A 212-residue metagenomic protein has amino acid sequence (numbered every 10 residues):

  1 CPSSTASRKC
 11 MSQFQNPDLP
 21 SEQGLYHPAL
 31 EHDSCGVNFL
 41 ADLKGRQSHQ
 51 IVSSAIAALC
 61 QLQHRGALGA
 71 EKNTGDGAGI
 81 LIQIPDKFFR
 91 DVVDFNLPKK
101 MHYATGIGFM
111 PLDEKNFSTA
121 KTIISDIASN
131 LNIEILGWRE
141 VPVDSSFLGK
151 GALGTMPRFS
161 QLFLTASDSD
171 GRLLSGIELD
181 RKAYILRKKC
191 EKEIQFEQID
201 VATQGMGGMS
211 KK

Functional and structural regions predicted by a protein language model:
P2-K212: N-terminal segments that mediate ammonia production and transfer in glutamine-dependent amidotransferase systems
